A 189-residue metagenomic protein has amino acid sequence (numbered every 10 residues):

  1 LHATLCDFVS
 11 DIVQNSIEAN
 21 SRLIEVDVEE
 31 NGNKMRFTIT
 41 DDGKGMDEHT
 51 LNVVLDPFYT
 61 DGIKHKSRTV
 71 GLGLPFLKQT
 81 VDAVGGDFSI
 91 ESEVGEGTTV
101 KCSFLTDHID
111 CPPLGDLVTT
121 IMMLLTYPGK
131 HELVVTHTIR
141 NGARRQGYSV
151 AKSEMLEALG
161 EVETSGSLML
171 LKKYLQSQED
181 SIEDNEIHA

Functional and structural regions predicted by a protein language model:
H2-A3, D61, H65, Q79-A189: Flexible, glycine-/charge-rich segments associated with ATP-binding catalytic modules
H2-D7, E18, G45-E48, D110-G115: Ordered, soluble secondary-structure elements with a strong preference for glycine-centered loop motifs and nearby
H2-N31, T80: Conserved ATP-binding N-box helix of the HATPase_c
V26, F37-T38: Hydrophobic/aromatic residues in the conserved F-box-adjacent beta-strands of the Bergerat ATP-binding
D41: Acidic ATP/Mg2+-coordinating residue in the GHKL
M46-F58: Short conserved segment of the HATPase_c
H65-G71: Glycine-rich ATP-lid loops
G73, L77: Short alpha-helical Gxxx[C/S/T] motif in the catalytic ATP-binding
